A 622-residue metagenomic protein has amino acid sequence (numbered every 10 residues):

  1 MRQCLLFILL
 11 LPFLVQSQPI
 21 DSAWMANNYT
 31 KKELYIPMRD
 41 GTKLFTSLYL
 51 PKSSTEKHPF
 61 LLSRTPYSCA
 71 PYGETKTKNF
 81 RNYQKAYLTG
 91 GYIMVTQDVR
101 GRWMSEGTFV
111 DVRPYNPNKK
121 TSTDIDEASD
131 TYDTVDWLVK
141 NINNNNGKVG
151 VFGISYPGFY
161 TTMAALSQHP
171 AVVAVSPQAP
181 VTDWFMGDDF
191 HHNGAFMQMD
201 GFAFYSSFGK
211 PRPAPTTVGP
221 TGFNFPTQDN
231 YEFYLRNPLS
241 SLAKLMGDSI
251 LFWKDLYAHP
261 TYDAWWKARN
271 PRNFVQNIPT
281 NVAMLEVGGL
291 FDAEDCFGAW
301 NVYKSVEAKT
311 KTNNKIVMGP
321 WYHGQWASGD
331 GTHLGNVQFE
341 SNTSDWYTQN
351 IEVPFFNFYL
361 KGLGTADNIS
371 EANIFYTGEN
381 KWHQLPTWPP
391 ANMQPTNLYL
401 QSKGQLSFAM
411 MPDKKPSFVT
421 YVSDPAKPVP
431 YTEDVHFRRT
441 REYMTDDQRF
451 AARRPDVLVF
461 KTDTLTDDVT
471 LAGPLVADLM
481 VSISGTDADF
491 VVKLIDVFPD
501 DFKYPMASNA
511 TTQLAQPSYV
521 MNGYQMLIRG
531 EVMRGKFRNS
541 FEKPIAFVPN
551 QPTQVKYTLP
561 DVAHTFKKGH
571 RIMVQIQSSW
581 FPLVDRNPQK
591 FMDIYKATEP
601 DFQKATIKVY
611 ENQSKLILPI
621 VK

Functional and structural regions predicted by a protein language model:
M1-I20: Bacterial Sec-dependent N-terminal signal peptides
P19-S54, K461-D467, F547: N-terminal cap/lid segment of alpha/beta-hydrolase-fold proteins
K52, E56-K140, F190, S328-F339 (+3 more regions): Cap/lid segment of the alpha/beta-hydrolase catalytic domain
F80, T89, D111-P114, T121-D124 (+2 more regions): Accessory cap/linker subdomain of secreted extracellular hydrolases
N143-S155: Alpha/beta-hydrolase fold nucleophile elbow
F225, F233-N237, W326, G331-K622: C-terminal, loop-rich substrate-recognition/catalytic regions characterized by aromatic stacking residues
E286-G288: Short beta-strand/loop motif that positions the catalytic acidic residue of the alpha/beta-hydrolase fold
A293-W300: Conserved alpha/beta-hydrolase "acid-adjacent" motif
